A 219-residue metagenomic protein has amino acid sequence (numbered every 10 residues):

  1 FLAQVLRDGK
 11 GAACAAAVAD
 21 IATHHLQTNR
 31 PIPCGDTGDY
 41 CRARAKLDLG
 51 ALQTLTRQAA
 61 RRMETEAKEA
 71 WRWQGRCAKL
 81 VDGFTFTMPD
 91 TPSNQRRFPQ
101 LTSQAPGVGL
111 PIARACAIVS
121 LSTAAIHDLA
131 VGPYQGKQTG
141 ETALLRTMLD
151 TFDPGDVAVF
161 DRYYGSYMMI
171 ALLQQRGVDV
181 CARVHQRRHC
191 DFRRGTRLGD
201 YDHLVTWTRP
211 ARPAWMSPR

Functional and structural regions predicted by a protein language model:
F1-R219: Conserved, well-structured functional cores that handle cations and Mg-NTP chemistry
